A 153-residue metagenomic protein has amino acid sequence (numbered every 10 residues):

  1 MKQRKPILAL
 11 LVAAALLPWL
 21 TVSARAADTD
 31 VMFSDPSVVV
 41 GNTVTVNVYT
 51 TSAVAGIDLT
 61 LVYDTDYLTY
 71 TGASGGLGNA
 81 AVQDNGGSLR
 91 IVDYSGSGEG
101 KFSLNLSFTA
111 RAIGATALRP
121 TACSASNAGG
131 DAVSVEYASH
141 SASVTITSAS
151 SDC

Functional and structural regions predicted by a protein language model:
M1-L10: Bacterial N-terminal signal peptides that target proteins for export
L10-W19: Bacterial N-terminal signal peptides
V22-C153: Acidic, low-complexity intrinsically disordered segments
